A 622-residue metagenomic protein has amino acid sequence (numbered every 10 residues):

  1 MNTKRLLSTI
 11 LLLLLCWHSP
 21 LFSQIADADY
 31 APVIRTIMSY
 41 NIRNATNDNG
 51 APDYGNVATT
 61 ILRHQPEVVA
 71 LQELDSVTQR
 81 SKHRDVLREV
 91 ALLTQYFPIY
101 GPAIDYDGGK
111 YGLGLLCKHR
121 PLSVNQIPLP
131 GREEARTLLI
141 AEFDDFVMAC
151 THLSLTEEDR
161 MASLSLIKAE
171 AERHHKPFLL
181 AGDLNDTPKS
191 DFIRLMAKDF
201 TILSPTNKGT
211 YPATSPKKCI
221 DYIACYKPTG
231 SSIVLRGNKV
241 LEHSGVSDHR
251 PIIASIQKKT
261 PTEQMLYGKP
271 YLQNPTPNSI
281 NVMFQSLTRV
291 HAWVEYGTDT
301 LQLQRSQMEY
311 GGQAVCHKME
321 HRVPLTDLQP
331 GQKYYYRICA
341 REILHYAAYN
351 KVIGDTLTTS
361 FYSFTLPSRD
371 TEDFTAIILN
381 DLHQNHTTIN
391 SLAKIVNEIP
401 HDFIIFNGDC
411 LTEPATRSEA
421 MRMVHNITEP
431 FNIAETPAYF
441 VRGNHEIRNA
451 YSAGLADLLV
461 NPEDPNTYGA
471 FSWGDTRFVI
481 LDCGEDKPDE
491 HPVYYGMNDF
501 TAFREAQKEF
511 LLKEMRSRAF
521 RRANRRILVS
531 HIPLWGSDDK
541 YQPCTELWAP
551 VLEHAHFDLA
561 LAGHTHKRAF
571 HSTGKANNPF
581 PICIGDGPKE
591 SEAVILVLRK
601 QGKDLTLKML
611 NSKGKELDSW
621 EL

Functional and structural regions predicted by a protein language model:
N2, L21-L92, D105-Y106, S165 (+5 more regions): N-terminal, active-site-proximal structural segment of metallo-dependent hydrolase catalytic domains
N2, L6-I10, C16, S23-M38 (+7 more regions): Acidic, histidine-bearing metal-coordination/catalytic regions of metal-dependent phosphoesterases
Q24-D27, Q126-I127, E157-M161, A169-L179 (+2 more regions): Metal-dependent phosphoester-hydrolase catalytic domains
A45-N47, S76-R80, Y106-G108, T156-D159 (+9 more regions): Active-site environment of divalent metal-dependent phosphoester hydrolases
N49-G50, L74-V147, R236-H243, V315: Structured beta-strand-rich core segments of catalytic domains in phosphoester-bond hydrolases
E89-Q95, Y111-C117, L122-N125, Y335-S363 (+3 more regions): Extended active-site neighborhood of metal-dependent phosphoesterases/phosphodiesterases
I140-A149, R160-M196, V290-A292, E398-F403 (+4 more regions): His/acidic metal-ligating clusters that form di-metal
I193-P216, I220-C225, H321, D538-K603: Conserved beta-sheet core of the metallophosphoesterase superfamily
